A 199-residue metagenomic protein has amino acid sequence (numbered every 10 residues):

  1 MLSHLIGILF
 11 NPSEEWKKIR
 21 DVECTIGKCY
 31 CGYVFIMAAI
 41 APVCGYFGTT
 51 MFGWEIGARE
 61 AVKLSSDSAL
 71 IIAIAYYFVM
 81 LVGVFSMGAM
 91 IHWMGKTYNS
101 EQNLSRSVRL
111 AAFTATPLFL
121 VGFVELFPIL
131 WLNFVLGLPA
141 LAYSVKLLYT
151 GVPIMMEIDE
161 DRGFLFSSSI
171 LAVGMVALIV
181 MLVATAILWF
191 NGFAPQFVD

Functional and structural regions predicted by a protein language model:
M1-N99: Selected alpha-helical membrane-embedding segments in polytopic membrane proteins
L5, G83-M87, L141, V145 (+1 more regions): Alpha-helical transmembrane segments
D21, G32, Y46-F47, M51 (+11 more regions): Generic preference for flexible, low-structure residues
T25, T49-T50, T97, T114-T116 (+2 more regions): Residue-identity detector for threonine
A38, P42-G45, R109, P153-I154 (+2 more regions): Juxtamembrane, membrane-proximal amphipathic segments and lipid-exposed surfaces of hairpin/multipass modules
C44-V79, E125-A140, V180-D199: Membrane-helix interface segments in multi-pass membrane proteins
I91-H92, Y98-V173, L178-I179: Hydrophobic alpha-helical transmembrane segments and adjacent short intramembrane/lumenal linkers of inner/organellar
